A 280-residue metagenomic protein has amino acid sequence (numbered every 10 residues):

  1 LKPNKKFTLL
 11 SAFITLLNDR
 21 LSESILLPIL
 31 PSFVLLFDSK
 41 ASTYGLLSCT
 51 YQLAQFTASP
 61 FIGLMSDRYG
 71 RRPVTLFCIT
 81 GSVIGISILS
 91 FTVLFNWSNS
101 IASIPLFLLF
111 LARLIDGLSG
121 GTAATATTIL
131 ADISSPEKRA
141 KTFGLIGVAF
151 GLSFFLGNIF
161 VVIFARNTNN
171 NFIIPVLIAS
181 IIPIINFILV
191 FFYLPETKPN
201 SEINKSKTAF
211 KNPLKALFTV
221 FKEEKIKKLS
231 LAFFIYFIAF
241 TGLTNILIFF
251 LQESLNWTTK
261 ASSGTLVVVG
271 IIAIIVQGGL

Functional and structural regions predicted by a protein language model:
L1-K5, P195-L231: Juxtamembrane intracellular "pre-TM" segments in multi-pass secondary transporters
K2-A54, K227-A232, Y236-L255, T265: Helix-loop boundary and gating motifs at the non-cytosolic
L17, G85, N99-G121: Hydrophobic core of transmembrane alpha-helices in multi-pass small-molecule transporters, especially MFS/SLC-type
Q52-P60, G121, F154-F155, G270-G278: Residue-level signature of mid-helix packing/kink "hotspots" within the transmembrane helices of 12-pass Major
T80-A102: C-terminal ends and interior cores of transmembrane alpha-helices in multi-pass membrane transporters/permeases
F110-F150: Cytoplasmic helix-loop-helix junction between adjacent transmembrane helices in 12-TM secondary transporters
